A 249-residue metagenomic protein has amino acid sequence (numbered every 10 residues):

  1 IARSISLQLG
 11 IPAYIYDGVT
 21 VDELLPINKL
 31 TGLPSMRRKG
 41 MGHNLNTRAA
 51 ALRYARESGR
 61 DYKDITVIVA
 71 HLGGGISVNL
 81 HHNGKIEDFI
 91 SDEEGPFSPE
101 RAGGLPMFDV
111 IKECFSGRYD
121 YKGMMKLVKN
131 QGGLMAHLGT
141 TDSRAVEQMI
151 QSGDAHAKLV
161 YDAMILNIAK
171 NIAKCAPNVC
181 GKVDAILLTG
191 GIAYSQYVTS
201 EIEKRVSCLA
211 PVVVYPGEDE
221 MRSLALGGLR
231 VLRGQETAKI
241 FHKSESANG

Functional and structural regions predicted by a protein language model:
I1-V19: Conserved phosphate-binding loops in N-terminal lobes of ATP-dependent enzymes of the actin/Hsp70/sugar-kinase
R3-S4, I15, S35-D64, G74 (+3 more regions): Glycine-rich phosphate-binding loop plus the immediately following alpha-helix
P12-G18, I68-A70, L80, D88-F89 (+1 more regions): General beta-strand structural signal in soluble alpha/beta enzymes
Y54, S58, A176, L229-E236: Short, hydrophobic alpha-helical segments
K126-G181: Adenine-nucleotide phosphate-binding core of ATP-dependent small-molecule kinases
V183-E203: Glycine-rich phosphate-binding loops at beta-strand->alpha-helix junctions
A193-Y194, S200, V213-G249: Glycine-rich phosphate-binding/hydrolytic loop that grips phosphoryl groups
